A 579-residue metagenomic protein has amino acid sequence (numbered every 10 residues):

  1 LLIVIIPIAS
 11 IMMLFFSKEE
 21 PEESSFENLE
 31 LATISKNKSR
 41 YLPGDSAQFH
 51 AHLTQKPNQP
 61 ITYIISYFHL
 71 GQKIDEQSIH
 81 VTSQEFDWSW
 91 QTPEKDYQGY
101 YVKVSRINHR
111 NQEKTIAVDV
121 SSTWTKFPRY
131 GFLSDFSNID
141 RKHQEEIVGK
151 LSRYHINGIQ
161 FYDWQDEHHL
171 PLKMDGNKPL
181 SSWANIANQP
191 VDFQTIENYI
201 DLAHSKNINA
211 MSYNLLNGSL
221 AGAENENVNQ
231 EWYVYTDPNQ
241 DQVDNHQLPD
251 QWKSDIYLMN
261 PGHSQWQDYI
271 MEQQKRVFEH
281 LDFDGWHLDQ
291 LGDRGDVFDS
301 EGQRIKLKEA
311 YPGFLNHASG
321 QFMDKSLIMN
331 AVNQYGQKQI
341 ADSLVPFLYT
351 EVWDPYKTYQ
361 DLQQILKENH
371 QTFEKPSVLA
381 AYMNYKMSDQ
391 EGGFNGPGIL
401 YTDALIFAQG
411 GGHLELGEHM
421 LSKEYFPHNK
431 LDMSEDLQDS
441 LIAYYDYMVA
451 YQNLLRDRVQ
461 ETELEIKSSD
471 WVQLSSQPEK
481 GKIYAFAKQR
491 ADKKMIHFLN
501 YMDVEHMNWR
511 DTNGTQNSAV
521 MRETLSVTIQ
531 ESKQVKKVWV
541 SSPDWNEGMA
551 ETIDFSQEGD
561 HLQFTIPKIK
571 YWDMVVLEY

Functional and structural regions predicted by a protein language model:
E113-E167: An acidic-aromatic substrate-binding cleft motif
S122-P128, S134-R141, S212-L281: Active-site-adjacent "subsite" loops/lids of carbohydrate-active enzymes
F127-R141, N177-F193, Q251-D268, V297-A310 (+2 more regions): The substrate-binding groove and active-site-proximal loops of carbohydrate-active enzymes, especially glycoside
I147-Q194, G218-D237, Q251, P261-Q265 (+1 more regions): Aromatic-lined carbohydrate-binding/catalytic grooves of carbohydrate-active enzymes
G262-F347, W353-Q364: Active-site neighborhood of glycoside hydrolase catalytic domains
K375-R456, M502: Aromatic/acidic polysaccharide-binding cleft in carbohydrate-active enzymes
V472-S532, D573: Carbohydrate-binding surface patches
Q557-Y579: C-terminal beta-strand-rich structural cap/linker in extracellular carbohydrate-active enzymes
